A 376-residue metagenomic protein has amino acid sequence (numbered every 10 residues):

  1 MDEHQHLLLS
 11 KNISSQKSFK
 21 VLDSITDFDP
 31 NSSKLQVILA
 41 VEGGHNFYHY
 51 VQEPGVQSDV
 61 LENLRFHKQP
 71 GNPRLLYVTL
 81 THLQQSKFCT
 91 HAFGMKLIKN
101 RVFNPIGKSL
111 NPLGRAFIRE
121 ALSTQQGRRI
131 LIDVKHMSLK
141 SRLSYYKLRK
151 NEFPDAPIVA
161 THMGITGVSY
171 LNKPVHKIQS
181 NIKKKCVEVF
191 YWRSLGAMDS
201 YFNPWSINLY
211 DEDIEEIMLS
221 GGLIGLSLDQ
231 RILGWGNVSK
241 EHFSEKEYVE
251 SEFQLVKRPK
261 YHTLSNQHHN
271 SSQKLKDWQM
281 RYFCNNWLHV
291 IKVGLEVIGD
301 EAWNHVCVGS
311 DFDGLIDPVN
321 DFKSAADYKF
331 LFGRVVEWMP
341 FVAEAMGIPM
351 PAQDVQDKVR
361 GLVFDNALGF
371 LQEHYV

Functional and structural regions predicted by a protein language model:
M1-Q125, K140-V159, G164-S200, I207-V376: N-terminal hydrophobic targeting/anchoring segments and the immediately downstream early-domain regions of hydrolases
I130-K135: Short catalytic-loop micro-motif centered on adjacent basic/acidic residues
